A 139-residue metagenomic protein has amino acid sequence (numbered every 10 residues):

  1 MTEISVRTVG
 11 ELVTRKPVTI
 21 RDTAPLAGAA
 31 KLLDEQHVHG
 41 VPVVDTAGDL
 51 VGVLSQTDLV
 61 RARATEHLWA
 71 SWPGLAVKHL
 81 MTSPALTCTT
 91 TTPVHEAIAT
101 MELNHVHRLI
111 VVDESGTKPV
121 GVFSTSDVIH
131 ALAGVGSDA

Functional and structural regions predicted by a protein language model:
M1-K16, S55-T89, P93-N104, P119-A139: Tandem CBS (Bateman) regulatory domains
T19-H37, V44, T87-V106, V111-E114 (+2 more regions): The conserved cystathionine-beta-synthase
H39-P42, G52: Short beta-strand segments
D45-T46, V60: Secondary-structure boundary/capping motif
G52, L109, G121: A short beta-strand motif that forms the metal-chelation/ATP-contact edge of phosphoryl-transfer active sites
